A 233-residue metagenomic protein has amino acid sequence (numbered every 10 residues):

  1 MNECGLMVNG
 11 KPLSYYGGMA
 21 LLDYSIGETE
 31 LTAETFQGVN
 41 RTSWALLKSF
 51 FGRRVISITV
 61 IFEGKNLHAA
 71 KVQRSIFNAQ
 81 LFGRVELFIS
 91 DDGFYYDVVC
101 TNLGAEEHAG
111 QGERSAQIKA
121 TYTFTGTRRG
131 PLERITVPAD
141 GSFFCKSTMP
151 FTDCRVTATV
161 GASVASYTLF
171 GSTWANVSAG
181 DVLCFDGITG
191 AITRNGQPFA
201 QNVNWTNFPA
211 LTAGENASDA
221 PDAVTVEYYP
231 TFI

Functional and structural regions predicted by a protein language model:
M1-E3, G10, K71-Q80, C154-T159 (+1 more regions): Short linear motifs in intrinsically disordered
M1-V55, F94-H108: Solvent-exposed edge beta-strands and adjacent loop segments that serve as assembly or binding interfaces
N2-V8, V85-F88, A165-T168, G190-R194: Short polybasic amphipathic segments
M7, P12, I61-L103: Short, acidic/charged, Gly/Pro-enriched secondary-structure junctions
D23-I26, G83-E133: Short beta-strand and beta-hairpin "edge-sheet" elements
F36, R41-H68, E113-R128, N216: Oligomerization/assembly interface segments of phage tail-like spikes and tubes
F50-R54, A79-L81, G112-A116, T148-P150 (+1 more regions): Solvent-exposed loop and beta-edge segments used for protein-protein assembly and interaction
R128-I233: Intrinsically disordered, low-complexity segments enriched in serine, threonine, and glycine
